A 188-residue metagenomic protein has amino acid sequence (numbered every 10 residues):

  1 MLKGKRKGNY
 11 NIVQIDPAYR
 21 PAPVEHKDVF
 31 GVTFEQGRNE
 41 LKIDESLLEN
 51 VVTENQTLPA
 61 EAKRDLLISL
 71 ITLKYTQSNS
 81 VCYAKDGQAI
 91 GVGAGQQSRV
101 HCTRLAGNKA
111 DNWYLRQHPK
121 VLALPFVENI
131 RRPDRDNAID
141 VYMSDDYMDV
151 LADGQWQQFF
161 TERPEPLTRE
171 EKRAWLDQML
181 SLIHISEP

Functional and structural regions predicted by a protein language model:
M1-L182, S186: ATP-dependent carboxylate/acyl-activation modules
